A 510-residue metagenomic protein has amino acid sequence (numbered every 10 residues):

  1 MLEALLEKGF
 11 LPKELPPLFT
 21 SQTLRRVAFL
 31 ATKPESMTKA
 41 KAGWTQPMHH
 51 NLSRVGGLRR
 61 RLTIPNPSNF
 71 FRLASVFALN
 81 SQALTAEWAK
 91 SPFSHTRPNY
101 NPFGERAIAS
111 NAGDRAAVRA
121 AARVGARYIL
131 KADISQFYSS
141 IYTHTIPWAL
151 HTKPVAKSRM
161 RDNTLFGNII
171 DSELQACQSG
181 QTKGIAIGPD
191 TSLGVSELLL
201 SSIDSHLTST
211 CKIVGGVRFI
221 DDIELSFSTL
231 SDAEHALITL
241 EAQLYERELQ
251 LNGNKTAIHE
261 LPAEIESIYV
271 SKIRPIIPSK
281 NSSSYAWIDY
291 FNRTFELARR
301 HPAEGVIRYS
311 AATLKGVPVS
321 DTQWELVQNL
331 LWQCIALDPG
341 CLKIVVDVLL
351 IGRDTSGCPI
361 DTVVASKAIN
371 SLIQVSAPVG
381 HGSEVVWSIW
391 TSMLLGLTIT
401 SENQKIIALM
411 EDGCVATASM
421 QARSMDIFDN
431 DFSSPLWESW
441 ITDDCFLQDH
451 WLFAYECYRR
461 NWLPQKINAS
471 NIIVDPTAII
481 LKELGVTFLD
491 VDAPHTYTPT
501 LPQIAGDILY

Functional and structural regions predicted by a protein language model:
M1-P189, P494-Y510: Conserved two-metal-ion catalytic palm core of "right-hand" nucleic acid polymerases, unifying RNA-dependent RNA
F10, K212-I213, L249: Short aromatic/hydrophobic-glycine micro-motifs
N51-R54, Y269, S366-I369: Short acidic (Asp/Glu) and glycine-rich catalytic loops that position anionic groups and cofactors
R61, P65, G215-G216, Q250: Short, surface-exposed helix-loop/turn micro-motifs enriched in polar/charged residues
R72-L79, T145, L198-S202, H206 (+2 more regions): Amphipathic alpha-helical segments that form well-ordered structural scaffolds and often line/cohere around active
A120-F219, L225-E234, S282-Y510: Conserved polymerase palm-domain catalytic core
L230-D289, R293-L297: Polymerase palm active-site segment centered on the conserved acidic dipeptide of motif C
